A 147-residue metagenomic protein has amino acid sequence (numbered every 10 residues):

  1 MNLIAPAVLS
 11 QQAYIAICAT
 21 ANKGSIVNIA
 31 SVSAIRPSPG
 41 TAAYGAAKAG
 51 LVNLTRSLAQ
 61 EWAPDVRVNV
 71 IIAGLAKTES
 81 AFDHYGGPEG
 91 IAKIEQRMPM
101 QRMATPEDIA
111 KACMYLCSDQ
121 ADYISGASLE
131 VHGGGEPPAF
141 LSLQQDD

Functional and structural regions predicted by a protein language model:
S10, A47, T55: Active-site helix of classical SDR
I15, A59-P64, D122: Alpha-helical segment proximal to the catalytic Tyr-Lys
S31: Residue(s) in the substrate-gating loop at a strand-loop-helix junction that position the organic substrate next
R36, M114, S125-D147: Short C-terminal tail/terminal secondary-structure segment of NAD(P)H-dependent dehydrogenase/reductase domains
R36-A42, Q101, D119: Active-site loop immediately N-terminal to the catalytic Tyr-X3-Lys motif of short-chain dehydrogenase/reductase
P37-G45, S57, S142-L143: Active-site loop-to-helix junction immediately N-terminal to the catalytic Tyr of the SDR YXXXK motif in Rossmann-fold
L75-M98, P138-D147: A glycine/serine/threonine-rich, flexible loop-to-helix segment that serves as the NAD(P) cofactor-binding "lid"
